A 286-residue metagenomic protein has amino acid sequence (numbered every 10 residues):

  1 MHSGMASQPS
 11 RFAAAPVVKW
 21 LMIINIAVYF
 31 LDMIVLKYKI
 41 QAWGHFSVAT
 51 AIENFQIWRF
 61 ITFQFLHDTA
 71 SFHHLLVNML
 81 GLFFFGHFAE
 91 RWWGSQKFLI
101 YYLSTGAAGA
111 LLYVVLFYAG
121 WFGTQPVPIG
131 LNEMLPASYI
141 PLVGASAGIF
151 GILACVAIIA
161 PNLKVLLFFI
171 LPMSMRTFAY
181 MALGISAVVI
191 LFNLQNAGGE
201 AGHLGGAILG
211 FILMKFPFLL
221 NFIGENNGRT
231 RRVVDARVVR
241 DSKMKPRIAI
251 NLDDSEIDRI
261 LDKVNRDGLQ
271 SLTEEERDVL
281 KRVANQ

Functional and structural regions predicted by a protein language model:
M1-I260: A detector for small-residue-rich transmembrane helices and their helix-helix packing motifs
K245-Q286: C-terminal regulatory/interaction regions
